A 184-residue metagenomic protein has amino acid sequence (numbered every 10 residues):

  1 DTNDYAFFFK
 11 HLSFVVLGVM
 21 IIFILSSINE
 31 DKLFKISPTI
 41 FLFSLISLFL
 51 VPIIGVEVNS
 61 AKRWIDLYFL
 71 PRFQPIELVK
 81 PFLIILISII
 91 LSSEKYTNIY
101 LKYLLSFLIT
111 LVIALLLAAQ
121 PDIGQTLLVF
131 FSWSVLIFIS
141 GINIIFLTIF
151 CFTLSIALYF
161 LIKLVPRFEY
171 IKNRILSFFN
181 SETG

Functional and structural regions predicted by a protein language model:
T2-G184: Hydrophobic alpha-helical transmembrane segments of multi-pass inner membrane proteins, especially in bacterial systems
